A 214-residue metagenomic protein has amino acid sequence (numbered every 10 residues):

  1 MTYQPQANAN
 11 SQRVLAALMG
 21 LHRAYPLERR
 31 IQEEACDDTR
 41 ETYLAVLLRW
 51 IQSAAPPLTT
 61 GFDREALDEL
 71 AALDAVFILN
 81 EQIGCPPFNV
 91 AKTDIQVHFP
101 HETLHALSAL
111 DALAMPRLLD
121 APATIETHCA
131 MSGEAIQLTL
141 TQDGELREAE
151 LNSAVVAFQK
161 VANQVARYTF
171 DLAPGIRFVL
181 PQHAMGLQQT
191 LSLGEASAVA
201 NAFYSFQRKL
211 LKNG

Functional and structural regions predicted by a protein language model:
M1-E33: Long, low-complexity, charged/polar intrinsically disordered regions in eukaryotic proteins
Q6, T124, A135-G214: Long, low-complexity, charge-rich intrinsically disordered regions
Q12-A16, E81-F88: N-proximal short alpha-helices
L21-A24, R49, S53, L73: Surface-exposed polar/charged interaction patches
E28-G61: Short amphipathic alpha-helical interface segments
C36, P57-D63, S108, L180-P181 (+2 more regions): Helix N-cap and loop-to-helix transition residues
T42-V46, P57-G84: Basic amphipathic alpha-helical segments that dock to polyanions
F77, G84-A135: Aromatic- and glycine-enriched beta-alpha-beta binding-site module
